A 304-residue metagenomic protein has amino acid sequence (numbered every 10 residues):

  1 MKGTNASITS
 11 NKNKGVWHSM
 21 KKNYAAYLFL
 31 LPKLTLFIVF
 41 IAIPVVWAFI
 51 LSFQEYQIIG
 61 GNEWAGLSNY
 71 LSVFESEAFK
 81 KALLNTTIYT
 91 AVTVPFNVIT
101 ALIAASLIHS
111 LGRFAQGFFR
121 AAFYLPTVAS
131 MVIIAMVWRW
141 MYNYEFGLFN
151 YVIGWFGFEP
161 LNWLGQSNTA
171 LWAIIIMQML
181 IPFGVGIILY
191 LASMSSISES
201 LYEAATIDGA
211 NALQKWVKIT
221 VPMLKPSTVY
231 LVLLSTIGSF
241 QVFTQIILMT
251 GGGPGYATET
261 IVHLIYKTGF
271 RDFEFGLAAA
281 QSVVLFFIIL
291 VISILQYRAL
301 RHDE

Functional and structural regions predicted by a protein language model:
M1-K21: Short, Lys/Arg-rich, polar N-terminal cytosolic tail immediately upstream of the first transmembrane signal-anchor
K22-E304: A structural signal for multi-pass alpha-helical bundles of membrane permease subunits that mediate small-molecule
